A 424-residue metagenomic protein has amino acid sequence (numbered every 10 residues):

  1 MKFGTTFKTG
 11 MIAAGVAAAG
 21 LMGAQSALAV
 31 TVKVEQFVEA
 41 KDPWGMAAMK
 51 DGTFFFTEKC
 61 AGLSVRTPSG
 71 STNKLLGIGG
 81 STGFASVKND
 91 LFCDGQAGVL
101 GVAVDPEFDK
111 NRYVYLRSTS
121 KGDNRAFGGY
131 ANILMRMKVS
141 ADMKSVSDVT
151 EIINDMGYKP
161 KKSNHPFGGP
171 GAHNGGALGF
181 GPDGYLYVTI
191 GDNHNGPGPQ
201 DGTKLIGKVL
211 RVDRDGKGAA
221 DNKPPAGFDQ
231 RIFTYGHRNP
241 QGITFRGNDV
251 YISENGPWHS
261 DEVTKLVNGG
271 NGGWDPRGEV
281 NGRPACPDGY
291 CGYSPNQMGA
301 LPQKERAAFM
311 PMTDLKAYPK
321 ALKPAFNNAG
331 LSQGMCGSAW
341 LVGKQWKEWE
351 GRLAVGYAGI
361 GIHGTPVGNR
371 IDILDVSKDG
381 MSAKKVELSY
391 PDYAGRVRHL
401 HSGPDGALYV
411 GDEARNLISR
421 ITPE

Functional and structural regions predicted by a protein language model:
K2-A14: Bacterial N-terminal signal peptides that target proteins for export
V16-A17, A27: Cleavable N-terminal signal peptides
G23-A29: Sec/Tat signal peptide C-region and signal peptidase I cleavage site
A29-P197, G242-F245, D249-G256, L331-K378 (+2 more regions): Acidic, Gly/Ser/Thr-rich repeat motifs that build Ca2+-stabilized beta-propeller blades
G83-C93, A97-V99, E107-D109, D192-V386 (+1 more regions): Beta-propeller domain segments
V386-Y393: Short, Gly/Ser/Thr-enriched beta-strand-loop segments that form substrate-interacting elements of hydrolase/peptidase
V397-H399: Repeated scaffold domains used in trafficking and secretory/extracellular systems, primarily beta-propellers
